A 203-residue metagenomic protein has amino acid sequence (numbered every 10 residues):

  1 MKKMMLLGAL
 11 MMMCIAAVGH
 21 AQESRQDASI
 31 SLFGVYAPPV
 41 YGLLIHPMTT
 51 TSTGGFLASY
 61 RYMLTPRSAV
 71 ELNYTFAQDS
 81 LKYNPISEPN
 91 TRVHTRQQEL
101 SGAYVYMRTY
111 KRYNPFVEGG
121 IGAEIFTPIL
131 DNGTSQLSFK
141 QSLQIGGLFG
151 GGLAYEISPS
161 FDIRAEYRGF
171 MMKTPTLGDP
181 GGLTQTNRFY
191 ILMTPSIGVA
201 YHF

Functional and structural regions predicted by a protein language model:
M1-R25: Cleavable N-terminal export/targeting peptides
Q22, S59-G133, Q144, Y155 (+1 more regions): Gram-negative (and chloroplast) outer-membrane scaffold detector with strong preference for beta-barrel transmembrane
R25-A28, Y36, S101: Detector for outer-membrane/organellar transmembrane beta-barrel domains, recognizing the amphipathic beta-strand
S29-V35, N73-T75, E118-G122, E166-R168: Transmembrane beta-strands of outer-membrane beta-barrel proteins
V35-L57, S142-L143: Surface-exposed strand-loop-strand hairpins of Gram-negative outer-membrane beta-barrel proteins
G42-H46, I86-R92, G133-F139, P180-N187: Extracellular loop and loop/strand-boundary signature of outer-membrane beta-barrel proteins
D79-Y83, S158-F203: Predominantly the C-terminal beta-signal and adjacent terminal strand-loop region of outer-membrane beta-barrel
F126-F170: A charged, solvent-exposed segment within the mature domains of Sec-exported extracytoplasmic proteins
